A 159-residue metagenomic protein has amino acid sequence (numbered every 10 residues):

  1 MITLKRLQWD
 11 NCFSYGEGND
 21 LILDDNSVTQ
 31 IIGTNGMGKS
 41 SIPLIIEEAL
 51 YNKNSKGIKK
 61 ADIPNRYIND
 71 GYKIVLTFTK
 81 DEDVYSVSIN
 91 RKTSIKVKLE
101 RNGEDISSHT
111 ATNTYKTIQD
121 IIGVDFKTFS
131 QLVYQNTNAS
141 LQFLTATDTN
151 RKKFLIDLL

Functional and structural regions predicted by a protein language model:
M1-I106: Extreme N-terminal "head/tail" segments of very large remodeling/mechanoenzyme assemblies
N26-T29, M37, E82-L159: Extended, charged alpha-helical "arm/stalk" segments used for dimerization and assembly in large NTPase-driven machines
